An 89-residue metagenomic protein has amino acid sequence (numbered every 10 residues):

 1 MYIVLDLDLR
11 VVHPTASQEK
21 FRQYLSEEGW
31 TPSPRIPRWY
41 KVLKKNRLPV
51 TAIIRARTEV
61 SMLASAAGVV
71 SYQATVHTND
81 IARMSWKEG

Functional and structural regions predicted by a protein language model:
M1, K87-G89: Short intrinsically disordered terminal tails
M1-L9: Short glycine-/aliphatic-rich beta-strand segments at the starts of folded cytosolic domains
D8-R10, N79-A82: Intrinsic disorder/low-complexity detector
L9-H13, R47: A generic structural motif
H13-S33: Charged, amphipathic alpha-helical segments and their flanking helix caps
E28-I81, E88: Short, intrinsically disordered low-complexity segments
